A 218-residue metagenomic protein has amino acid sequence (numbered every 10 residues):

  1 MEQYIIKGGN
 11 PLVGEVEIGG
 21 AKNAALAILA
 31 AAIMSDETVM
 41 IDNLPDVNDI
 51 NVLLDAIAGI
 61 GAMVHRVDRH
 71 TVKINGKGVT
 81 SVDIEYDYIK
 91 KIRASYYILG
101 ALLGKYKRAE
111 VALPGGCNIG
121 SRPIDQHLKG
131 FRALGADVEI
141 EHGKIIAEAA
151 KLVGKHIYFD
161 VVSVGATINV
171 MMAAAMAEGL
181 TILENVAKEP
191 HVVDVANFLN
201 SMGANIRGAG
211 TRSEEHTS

Functional and structural regions predicted by a protein language model:
M1-S218: Structural preference for solvent-exposed beta-strand-turn elements and adjacent flexible terminal/loop segments within
